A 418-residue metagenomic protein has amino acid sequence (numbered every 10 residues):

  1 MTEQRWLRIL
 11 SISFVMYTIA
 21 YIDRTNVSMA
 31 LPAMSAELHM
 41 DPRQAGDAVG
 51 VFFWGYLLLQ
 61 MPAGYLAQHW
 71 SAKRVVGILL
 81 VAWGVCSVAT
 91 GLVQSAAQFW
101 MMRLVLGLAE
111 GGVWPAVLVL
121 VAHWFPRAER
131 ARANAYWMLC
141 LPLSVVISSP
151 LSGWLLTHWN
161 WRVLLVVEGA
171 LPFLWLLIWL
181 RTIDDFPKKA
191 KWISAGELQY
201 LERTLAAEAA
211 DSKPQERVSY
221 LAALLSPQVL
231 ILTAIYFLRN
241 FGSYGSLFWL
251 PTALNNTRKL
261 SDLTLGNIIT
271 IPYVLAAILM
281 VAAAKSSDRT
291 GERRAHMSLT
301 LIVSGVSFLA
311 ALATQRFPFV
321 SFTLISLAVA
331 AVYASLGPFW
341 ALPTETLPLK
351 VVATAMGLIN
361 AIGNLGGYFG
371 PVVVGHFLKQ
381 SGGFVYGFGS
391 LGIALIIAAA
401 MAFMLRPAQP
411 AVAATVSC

Functional and structural regions predicted by a protein language model:
V27-S28, A223-M280, L336, W340 (+1 more regions): Extracytoplasmic gate region of multi-pass secondary transporters
H39, S71, L92-Q98, A109 (+5 more regions): Helix-breaking motifs and short loop linkers at transmembrane-helix boundaries and internal kinks in secondary membrane
L58-A97: Conserved MFS/SLC helix-loop-helix module at the cytosolic interface between two early adjacent transmembrane helices
L59-S71, L279-E292, L378: Helix-to-loop junctions at the C-terminal end of transmembrane segments in multipass secondary transporters
H69-L80, D288-L301: Cytoplasmic membrane-interface "Motif A"-like loop-to-helix N-cap segments of 12-TM Major Facilitator Superfamily
M102-L141: Cytoplasmic helix-loop-helix junction between adjacent transmembrane helices in 12-TM secondary transporters
W137-A190: Helix-loop-helix hairpin linking two adjacent transmembrane segments in secondary transporters
R293-L342: C-terminal transmembrane helical hairpin of 12-TM major facilitator-type secondary transporters
